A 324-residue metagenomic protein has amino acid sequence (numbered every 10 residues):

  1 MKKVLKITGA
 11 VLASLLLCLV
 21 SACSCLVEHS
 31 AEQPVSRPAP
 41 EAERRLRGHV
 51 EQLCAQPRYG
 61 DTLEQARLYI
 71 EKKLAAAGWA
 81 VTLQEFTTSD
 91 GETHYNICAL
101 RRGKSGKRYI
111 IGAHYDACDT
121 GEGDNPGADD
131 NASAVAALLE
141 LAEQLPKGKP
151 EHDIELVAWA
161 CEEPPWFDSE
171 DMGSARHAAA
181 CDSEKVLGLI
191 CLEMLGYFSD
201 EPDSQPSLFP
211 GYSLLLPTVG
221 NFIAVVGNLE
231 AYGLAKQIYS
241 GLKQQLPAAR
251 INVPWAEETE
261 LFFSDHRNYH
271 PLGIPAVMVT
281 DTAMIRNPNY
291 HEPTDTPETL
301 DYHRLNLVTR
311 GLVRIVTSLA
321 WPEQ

Functional and structural regions predicted by a protein language model:
M1-L16: N-terminal Sec-pathway targeting helices
C23-Q65, E71, A77, I285-D295: N-terminal capping segment at the start of a domain
Q33-P40, C54-E64, E85-T88, G121-N131 (+5 more regions): Second-shell loop/turn segments in exported
G48-K104, R250-N252: A non-catalytic alpha/beta surface segment that caps or lines the substrate-entry region of metallo-dependent hydrolase
R58, D200-Q324: Active-site-adjacent substrate-binding region of metalloamidase/peptidase-like peptide-processing proteins
Y59-G60, A80, T87-D90, G103-S105 (+6 more regions): Solvent-exposed loop/turn segments at secondary-structure junctions within structured extracellular/periplasmic domains
C98, R108-G112, E155-A158, L187-E193 (+1 more regions): Structural recognition of the beta-strand scaffold that forms the well-ordered cores of secreted hydrolase catalytic
E122-G233, E258-L261: Acidic/histidine-rich catalytic neighborhood of metal-dependent amide-processing enzymes
